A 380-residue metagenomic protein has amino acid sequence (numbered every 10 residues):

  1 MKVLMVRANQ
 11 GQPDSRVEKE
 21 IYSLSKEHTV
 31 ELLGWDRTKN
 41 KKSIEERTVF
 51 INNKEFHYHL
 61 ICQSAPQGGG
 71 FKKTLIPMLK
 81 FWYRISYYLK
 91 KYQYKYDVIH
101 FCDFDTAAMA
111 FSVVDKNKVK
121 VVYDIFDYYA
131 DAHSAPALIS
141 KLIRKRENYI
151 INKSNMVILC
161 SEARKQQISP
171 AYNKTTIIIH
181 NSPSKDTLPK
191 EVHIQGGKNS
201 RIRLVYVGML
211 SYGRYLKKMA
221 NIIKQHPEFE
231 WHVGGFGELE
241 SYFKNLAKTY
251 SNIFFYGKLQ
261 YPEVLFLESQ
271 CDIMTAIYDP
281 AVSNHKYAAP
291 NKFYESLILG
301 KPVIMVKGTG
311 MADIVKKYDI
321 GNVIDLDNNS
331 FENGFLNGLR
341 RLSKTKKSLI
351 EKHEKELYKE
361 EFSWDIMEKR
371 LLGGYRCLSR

Functional and structural regions predicted by a protein language model:
L4-V6, I158, G196-I223, H232 (+1 more regions): Conserved donor-binding/catalytic core segment of Leloir-type glycosyltransferases
S15, I139, R214, Q260-E268 (+2 more regions): Nucleotide-sugar-dependent
G34, A130, R144-K190: Donor nucleotide-sugar binding/catalytic pocket of nucleotide-sugar-dependent glycosyltransferases
L79-K80, N117-V122, Y129-Y149, K185-P189 (+1 more regions): Nucleotide-sugar donor phosphate/pyrophosphate-binding loop at the beta->alpha transition of glycosyltransferases
Y83-Q93, A108, S112-K116, Y123 (+1 more regions): Membrane-proximal helix-turn-helix segments that form the acceptor-binding/catalytic region of lipid-linked
S134, I177-I178, S182-R201, Y212-Y215 (+1 more regions): Acidic anion/phosphate-binding donor-loop and adjacent secondary structure in glycosyltransferase catalytic cores
H232, S241-L267: Nucleotide-activated donor-binding/catalytic signature segment of Leloir-type glycosyltransferases, i.e., the conserved
L326, S330-E332, S343-R376: A charged, aromatic-enriched C-terminal amphipathic alpha-helix characteristic of glycosyltransferases across folds
